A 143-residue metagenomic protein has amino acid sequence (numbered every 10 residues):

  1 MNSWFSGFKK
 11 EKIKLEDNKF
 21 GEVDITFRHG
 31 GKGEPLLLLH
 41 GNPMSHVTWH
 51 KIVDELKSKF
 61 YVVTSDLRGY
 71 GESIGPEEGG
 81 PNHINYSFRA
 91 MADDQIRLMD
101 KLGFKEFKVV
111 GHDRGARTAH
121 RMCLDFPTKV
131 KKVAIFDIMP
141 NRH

Functional and structural regions predicted by a protein language model:
M1-P35, S58-F60, N85-Y86: Alpha/beta-hydrolase fold catalytic core
S3, K12-K14, D54, S58 (+3 more regions): Replace "anionic and nucleotidyl ligands
S3-G7, M44, S87-D94, R114: Soluble or luminal CAZymes and related metallo-dependent hydrolases
K10, N42, R68, Q95 (+2 more regions): Polar/charged side chains located within well-ordered beta-strands of beta-rich proteins
K19-F20, R28, L67-G111, P140: Active-site loop/oxyanion-hole signature of alpha/beta-hydrolase fold enzymes
T26-P76, I84: Conserved HGGG/HGGXW glycine-rich cap/lid loop of the alpha/beta-hydrolase fold
H50, I96, H120-L124: Short, hydrophobic alpha-helix immediately C-terminal to the catalytic nucleophile
L102-H143: Conserved hydrolase catalytic core segment
